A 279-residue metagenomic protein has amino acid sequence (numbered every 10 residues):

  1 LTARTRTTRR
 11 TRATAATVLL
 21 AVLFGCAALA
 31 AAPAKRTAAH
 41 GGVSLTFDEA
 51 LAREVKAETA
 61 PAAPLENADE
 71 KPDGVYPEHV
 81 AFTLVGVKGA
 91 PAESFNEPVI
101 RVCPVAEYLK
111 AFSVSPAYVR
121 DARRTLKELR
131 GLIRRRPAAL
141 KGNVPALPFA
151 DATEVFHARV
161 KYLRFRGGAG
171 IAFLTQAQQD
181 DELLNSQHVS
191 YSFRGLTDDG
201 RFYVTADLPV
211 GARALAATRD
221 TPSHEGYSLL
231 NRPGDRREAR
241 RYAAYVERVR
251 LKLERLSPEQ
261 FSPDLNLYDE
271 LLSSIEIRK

Functional and structural regions predicted by a protein language model:
L1-R12: N-terminal secretory signal peptides that target proteins for export/translocation
A16-A27: Bacterial N-terminal signal peptides
G25-A28, R201, L272: A generic alpha-helix preference that emphasizes hydrophobic side chains
A32-G167, L267-K279: N-terminal "mature-domain start" segment
R36, L51, V210-K279: Surface-exposed amphipathic alpha-helical segments
P61-G74, G142, D180-H188, A214-L230: Low-complexity, polar-biased intrinsically disordered regions enriched in Pro/Ser/Thr/Gly
Y76-E78, R134-R201, D207-A216: Signature of long, low-cysteine stretches enriched in small and polar/charged residues
E93, N185-S186, F261-L265: Aromatic-acidic/polar surface patches that form glycan- and anion
